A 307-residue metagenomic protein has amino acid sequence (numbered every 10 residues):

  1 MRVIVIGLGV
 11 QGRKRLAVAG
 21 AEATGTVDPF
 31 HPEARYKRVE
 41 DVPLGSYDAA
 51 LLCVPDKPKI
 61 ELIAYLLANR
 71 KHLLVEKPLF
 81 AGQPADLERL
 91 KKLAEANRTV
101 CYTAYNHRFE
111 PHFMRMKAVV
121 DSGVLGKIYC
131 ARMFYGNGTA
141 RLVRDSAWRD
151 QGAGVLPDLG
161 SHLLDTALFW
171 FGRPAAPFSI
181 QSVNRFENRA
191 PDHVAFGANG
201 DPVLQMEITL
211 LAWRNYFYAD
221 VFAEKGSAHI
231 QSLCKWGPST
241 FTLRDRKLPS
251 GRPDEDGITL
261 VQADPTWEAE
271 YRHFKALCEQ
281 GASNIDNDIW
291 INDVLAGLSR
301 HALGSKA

Functional and structural regions predicted by a protein language model:
M1-A34: N-terminal Rossmann-like dinucleotide-binding module
G20, A49-L52, R272-A307: C-terminal helix-rich "cap/oligomerization" subdomain common to oxidoreductases
R35-S46: Short acidic low-complexity segments
A49, D56, I60-R108: Beta-strand-loop-alpha-helix segment that lines the small-molecule cofactor/substrate pocket of alpha/beta enzymes
V54-P55, I208: Short glycine-/small-residue-rich Rossmann-like dinucleotide-binding loops
R108-F178, N184-F186: Predominantly a Rossmann-like dinucleotide-binding segment in NAD(P)-dependent oxidoreductases
L164-G237, E268, R272-G281: Contiguous beta-strand/loop segments that form the cofactor/metal-binding neighborhood of enzyme cores
I258-R272: Active-site loop of classical SDR/Rossmann-like NAD(P)-dependent oxidoreductases, centered on the catalytic Tyr-X3-Lys
